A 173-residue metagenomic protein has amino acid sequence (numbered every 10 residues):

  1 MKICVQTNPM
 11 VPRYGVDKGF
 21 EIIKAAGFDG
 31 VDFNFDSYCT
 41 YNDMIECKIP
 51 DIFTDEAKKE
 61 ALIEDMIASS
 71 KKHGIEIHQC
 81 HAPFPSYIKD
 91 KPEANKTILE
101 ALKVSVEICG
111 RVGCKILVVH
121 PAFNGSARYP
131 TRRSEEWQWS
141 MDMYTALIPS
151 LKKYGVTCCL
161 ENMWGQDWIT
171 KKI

Functional and structural regions predicted by a protein language model:
I3-T7, V31-F33, I77-A82, L117-V119 (+1 more regions): Hydrophobic faces of well-ordered beta-strands that scaffold small-molecule active sites in alpha/beta enzyme cores
T7-Y14: Short polar catalytic/cofactor-binding loops
P12, Y38-T40, P85-Y87, D167-W168: Conserved protein kinase catalytic core
G15-V16, G125: Bimodal feature
V16-C39, V112-I116: Catalytic domains of carbohydrate-active enzymes, especially glycoside hydrolases
D32-M66, N124-R128: Glycine-rich, proline-tolerant flexible connector loops at the mouths of alpha/beta enzymes
S37-Y41, I75-Q79, P83-F84: A short glycine/small-residue-enriched secondary-structure motif
E64-D65, S69-K72, E76, S86-I173: Active-site acidic/histidine proton-transfer and metal-coordination neighborhood in alpha/beta enzyme cores
